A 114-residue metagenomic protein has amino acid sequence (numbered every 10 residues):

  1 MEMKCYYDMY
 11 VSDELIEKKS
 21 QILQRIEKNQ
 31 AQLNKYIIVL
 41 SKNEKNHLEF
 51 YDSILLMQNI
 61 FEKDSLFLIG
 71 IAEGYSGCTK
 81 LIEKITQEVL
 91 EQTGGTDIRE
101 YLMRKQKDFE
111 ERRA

Functional and structural regions predicted by a protein language model:
M1-R25: Negatively charged, low-complexity tracts enriched in Asp/Glu with abundant Ser/Thr
M1-Y6, K107-A114: Short, Lys/Arg-enriched, disordered terminal segments
Y7-Y10, Y36-I37, Y101: Aromatic side chains
Q21-K35: Short, surface-exposed loop and linker segments with low hydrophobicity and enrichment for Pro/Ser/Thr
I22, E49-L56, I85-E88: Short, solvent-exposed coil/turn linker segments
I26, N59-F61, M103: Hydrophobic alpha-helical segments, principally membrane-spanning helices and signal/leader peptides
A31-L66: Short aromatic-glycine-(Arg/Gly/Cys) micro-motifs in beta-strand/loop hairpins
L66-E110: Short, compact, well-ordered microdomains
